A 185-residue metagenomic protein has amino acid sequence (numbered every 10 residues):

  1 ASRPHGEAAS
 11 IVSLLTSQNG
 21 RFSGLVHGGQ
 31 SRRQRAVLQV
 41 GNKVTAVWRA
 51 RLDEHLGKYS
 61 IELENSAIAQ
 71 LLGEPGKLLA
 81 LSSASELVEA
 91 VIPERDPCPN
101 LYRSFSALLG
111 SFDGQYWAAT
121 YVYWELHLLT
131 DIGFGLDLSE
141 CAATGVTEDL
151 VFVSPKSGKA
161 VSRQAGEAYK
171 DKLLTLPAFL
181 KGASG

Functional and structural regions predicted by a protein language model:
A1-I11, L15-G185: Non-catalytic alpha-helical scaffolds and adjoining flexible linkers that form interface surfaces for assembly
